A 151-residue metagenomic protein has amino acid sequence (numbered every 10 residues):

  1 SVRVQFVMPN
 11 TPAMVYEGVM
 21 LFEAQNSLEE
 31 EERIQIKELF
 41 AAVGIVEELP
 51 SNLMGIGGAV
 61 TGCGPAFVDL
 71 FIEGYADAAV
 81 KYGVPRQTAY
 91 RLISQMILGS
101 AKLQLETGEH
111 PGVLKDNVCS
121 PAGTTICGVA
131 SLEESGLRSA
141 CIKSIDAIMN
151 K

Functional and structural regions predicted by a protein language model:
S1-T11: Rossmann-fold dehydrogenase core element
V2, S27, G62, A66 (+4 more regions): Residues at secondary-structure transition points
V2-R3, V19-G57, V68-E106, M149: Internal alpha-helical scaffold of NAD(P)-dependent oxidoreductase catalytic cores
V4, M54-A59, P111-D116: Short pre-catalytic strand/loop immediately N-terminal to key active-site residues, enriched for Gly-Thr
F6-M8, E23, C119: Short beta-strand segments
S94-K151: NAD(P)-dependent Rossmann-like dehydrogenase/reductase catalytic/cofactor-binding core
